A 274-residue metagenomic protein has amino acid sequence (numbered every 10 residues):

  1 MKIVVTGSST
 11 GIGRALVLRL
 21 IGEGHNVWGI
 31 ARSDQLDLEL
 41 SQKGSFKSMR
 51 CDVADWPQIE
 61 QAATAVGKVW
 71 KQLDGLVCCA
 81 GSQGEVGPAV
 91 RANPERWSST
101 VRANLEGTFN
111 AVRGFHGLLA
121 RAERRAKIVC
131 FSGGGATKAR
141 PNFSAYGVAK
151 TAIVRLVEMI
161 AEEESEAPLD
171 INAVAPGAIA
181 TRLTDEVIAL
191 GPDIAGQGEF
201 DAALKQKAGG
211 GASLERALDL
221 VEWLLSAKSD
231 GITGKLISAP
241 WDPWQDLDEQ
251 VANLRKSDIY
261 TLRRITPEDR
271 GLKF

Functional and structural regions predicted by a protein language model:
T6, L73-G81, N104, C130 (+1 more regions): Rossmann-fold scaffold of SDR-type NAD(P)-dependent oxidoreductases
S9-T10: Conserved glycine-rich cofactor-binding loop
E23-L38: Conserved glycine-rich Rossmann-like NAD(P)H-binding loop of the short-chain dehydrogenase/reductase
R50-Q61, P94: The beta1-alpha1 cofactor-binding region of Rossmann-like NAD(H)/NADP(H)-dependent oxidoreductases
G67, A103-R124, A161-E162: Amphipathic alpha-helical dimer-interface segment in Rossmann-like NAD(P)H-dependent oxidoreductases
V90-F109, V129, Y146, I153: Catalytic Tyr-X3-Lys loop
A120, R125-E166, G177-I179, D185-A189: Catalytic loop of short-chain dehydrogenase/reductase
A173, D193-F274: C-terminal helical subdomain
